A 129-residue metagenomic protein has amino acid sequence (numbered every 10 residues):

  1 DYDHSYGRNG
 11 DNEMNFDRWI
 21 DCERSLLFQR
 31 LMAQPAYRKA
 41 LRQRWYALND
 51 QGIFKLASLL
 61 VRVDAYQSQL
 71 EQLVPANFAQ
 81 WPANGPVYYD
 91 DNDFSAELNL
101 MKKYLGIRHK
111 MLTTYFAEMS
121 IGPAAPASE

Functional and structural regions predicted by a protein language model:
Y2-E129: Middle-to-C-terminal accessory/interaction subdomains
